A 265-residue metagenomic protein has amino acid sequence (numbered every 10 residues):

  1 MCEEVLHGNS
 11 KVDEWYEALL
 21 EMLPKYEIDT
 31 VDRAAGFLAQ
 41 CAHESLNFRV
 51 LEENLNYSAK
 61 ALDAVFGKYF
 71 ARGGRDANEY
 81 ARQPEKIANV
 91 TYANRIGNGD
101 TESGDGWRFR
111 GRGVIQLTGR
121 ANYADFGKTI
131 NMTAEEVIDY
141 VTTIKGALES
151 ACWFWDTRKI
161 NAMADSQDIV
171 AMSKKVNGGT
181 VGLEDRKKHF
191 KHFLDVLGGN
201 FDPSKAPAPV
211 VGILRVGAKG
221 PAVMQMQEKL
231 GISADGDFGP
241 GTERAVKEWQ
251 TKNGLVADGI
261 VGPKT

Functional and structural regions predicted by a protein language model:
M1-E14, A18, A42-W153: Peptidoglycan-targeting cell-wall enzymes and recognition modules
M1-L6, G199-G236: Acidic, Ser/Thr/Pro/Gly-enriched interdomain connector segments
D13, H43-E53, N161, G178-R186 (+1 more regions): Secretory-pathway/luminal and periplasmic proteins that interact with or process carbohydrate-rich
K25-F37, R49-N54, N161-S173: Surface-exposed patches in mature extracellular/periplasmic domains of secreted proteins
C41-E44, G119, A164-G182, P240-N253: Acidic helix/loop microenvironments that form the catalytic cleft of cell-wall polysaccharide enzymes
M132-L183: Extracellular low-complexity, Gly/Ser/Thr-rich intrinsically disordered linkers and protease-sensitive activation/hinge
K175-V211: Low-complexity, Gly/Ser/Thr/Pro-rich intrinsically disordered linker/tail segments
